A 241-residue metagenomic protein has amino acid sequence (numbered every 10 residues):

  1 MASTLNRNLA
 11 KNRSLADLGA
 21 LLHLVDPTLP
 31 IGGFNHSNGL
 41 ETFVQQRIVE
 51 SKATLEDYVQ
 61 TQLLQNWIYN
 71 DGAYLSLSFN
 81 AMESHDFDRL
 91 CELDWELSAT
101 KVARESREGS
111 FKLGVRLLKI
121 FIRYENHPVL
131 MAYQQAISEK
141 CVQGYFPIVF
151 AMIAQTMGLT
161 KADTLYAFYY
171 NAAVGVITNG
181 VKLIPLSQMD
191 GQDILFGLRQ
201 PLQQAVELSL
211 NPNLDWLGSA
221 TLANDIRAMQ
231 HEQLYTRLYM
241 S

Functional and structural regions predicted by a protein language model:
M1-G19: Charged, compositionally biased N-terminal leader segments and the immediate start of the first structured element
D17-H85: Glycine/small-residue-rich interface belts in oligomeric ring/scaffold proteins and their assembly partners
L21-P30, V59-Q65, A99-S106, Q134-K140 (+1 more regions): A short glycine/serine-rich beta->alpha loop
Q46-A53, Y124, P128-A132, T156-T164 (+1 more regions): Inter-helical turn/loop segments and adjacent helix faces that build the functional surface of alpha-helical bundle
G72-A73, L77, S84-A154: Internal, conserved structured core segments that host functional sites
E139-I184: A contiguous pocket-lining binding segment that forms or flanks enzyme active sites
N171-S241: C-terminal auxiliary extensions adjacent to catalytic cores
